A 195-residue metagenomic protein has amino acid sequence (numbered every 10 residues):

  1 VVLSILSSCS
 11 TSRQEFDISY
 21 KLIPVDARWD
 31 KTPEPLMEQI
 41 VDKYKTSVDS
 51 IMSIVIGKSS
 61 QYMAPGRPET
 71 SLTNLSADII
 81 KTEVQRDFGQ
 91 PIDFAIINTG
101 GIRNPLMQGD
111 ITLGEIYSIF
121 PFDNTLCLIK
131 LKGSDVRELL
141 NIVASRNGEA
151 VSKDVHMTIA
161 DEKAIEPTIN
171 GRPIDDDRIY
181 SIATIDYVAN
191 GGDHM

Functional and structural regions predicted by a protein language model:
V1-V2: Sec-dependent signal peptide recognition, specifically the positively charged N-region followed immediately by
I5-S8: C-terminal motif of bacterial Sec signal peptides marking the signal peptidase cleavage site
S10-S12, P24-K31, E38, D42 (+1 more regions): N-terminal subdomain
T11-D26, L75-A77, K81-E83, G89-A95 (+1 more regions): Feature captures C-terminal
K31-V55: Post-signal-peptide N-terminal segment of Sec-exported extracytoplasmic proteins
P33, M37, V41, E69 (+2 more regions): Generic structural signal for well-ordered, non-membrane alpha-helical segments in soluble metabolic enzymes
S53-K58, T73, I80: Membrane-embedded hairpin module used as a gating/binding unit in multi-pass transport and secretion proteins
Q61-T70, N124-C127: Second-shell loop/turn segments in exported
